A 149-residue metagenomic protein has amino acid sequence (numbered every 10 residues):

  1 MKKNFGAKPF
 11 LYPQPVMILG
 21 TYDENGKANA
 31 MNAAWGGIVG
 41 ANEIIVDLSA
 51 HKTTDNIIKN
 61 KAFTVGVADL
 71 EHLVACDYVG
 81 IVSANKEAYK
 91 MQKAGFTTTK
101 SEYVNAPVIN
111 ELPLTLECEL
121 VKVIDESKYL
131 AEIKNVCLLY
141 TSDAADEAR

Functional and structural regions predicted by a protein language model:
M1-H72: N-terminal structural module
Y22, A68, V121, K134 (+1 more regions): Anionic group-transfer/hydrolysis microenvironments
A34-I38, I81, T141: A short, sequence-level motif marking secondary-structure junctions
K52-S101: Glycine-rich, pocket-lining loop/helix-strand segments that form or immediately flank
K52-T53, N135-C137: Short, surface-exposed beta-strand-loop junctions and turns on beta-sheet-rich folds
C76-V79, D125-Y129, S142: A short secondary-structure junction signal
T99-V136: A contiguous pocket-lining binding segment that forms or flanks enzyme active sites
Y140-R149: Single conserved hydrophobic/aromatic residue that forms the stacking wall/gate of nucleotide- or nucleobase-binding
